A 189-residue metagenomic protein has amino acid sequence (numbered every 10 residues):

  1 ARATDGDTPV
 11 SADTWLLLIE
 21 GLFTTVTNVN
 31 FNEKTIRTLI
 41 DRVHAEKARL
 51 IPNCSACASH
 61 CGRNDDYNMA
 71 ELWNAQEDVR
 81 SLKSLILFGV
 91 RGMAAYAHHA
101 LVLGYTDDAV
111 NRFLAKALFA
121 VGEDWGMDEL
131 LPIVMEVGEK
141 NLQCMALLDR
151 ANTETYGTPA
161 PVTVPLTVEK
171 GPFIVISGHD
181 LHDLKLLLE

Functional and structural regions predicted by a protein language model:
A1-E189: Metallocofactor- and cofactor-centric catalytic cores in central/energy metabolism, strongly enriched
